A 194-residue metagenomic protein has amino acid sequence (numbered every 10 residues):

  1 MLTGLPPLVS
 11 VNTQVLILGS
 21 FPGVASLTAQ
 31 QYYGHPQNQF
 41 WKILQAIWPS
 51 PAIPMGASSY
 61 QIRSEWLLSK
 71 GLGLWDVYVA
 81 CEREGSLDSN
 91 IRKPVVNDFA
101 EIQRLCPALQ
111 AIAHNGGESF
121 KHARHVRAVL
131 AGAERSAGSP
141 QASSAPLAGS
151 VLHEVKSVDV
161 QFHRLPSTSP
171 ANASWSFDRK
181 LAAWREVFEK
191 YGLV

Functional and structural regions predicted by a protein language model:
L2-Q14, H35-P36, L87-A100, R124-V194: C-terminal capping/extension of enzyme domains
Q14-V15, A111: Structural motif
L16-S20: N-terminal nucleotide-binding beta1-loop-alpha1 segment
P22-A25, N38-Q39, V79-E82, G117-K121 (+1 more regions): Short, solvent-exposed loop/turn segments at secondary-structure junctions
S26-N90: Short, surface-exposed acidic-centric catalytic microdomains
K42-A46, E101, L105, E186: Residue-level signal for well-ordered alpha-helical scaffold segments within enzymatic catalytic domains
L44, H122-A123: Hydrophobic packing residues within well-ordered alpha-helices of enzyme cores
S69-K121: Internal catalytic-core helix/loop-beta-alpha segment that presents or stabilizes conserved functional determinants
